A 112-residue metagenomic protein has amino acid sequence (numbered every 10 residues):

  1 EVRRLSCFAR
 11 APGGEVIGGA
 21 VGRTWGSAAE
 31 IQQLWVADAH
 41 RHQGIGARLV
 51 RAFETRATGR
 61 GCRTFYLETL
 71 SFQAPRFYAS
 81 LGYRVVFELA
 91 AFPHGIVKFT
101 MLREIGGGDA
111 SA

Functional and structural regions predicted by a protein language model:
E1-Q32, A37, F72, A91 (+1 more regions): Acetyl-CoA-dependent GNAT
A28, H42, P75, V86-L89 (+1 more regions): A short, glycine- and basic residue-enriched loop/turn that sits immediately adjacent to a domain's principal
Q32, H40-R41, T64, F77: Acidic/histidine-enriched, beta-strand-rich ligand/metal-binding domains
H42-T55, S80: Conserved acetyl-CoA-binding loop-helix of GNAT-fold acetyltransferases
G46, V50, S71-A74, A91-V97: Short glycine/proline-centered loop/turn elements that form peptide/ligand docking sites
A57-L70: Conserved GNAT acetyl-CoA-binding A-motif
Y66-E68, R84-L102: Conserved catalytic-core motifs of GNAT/GCN5-like acyltransferases
